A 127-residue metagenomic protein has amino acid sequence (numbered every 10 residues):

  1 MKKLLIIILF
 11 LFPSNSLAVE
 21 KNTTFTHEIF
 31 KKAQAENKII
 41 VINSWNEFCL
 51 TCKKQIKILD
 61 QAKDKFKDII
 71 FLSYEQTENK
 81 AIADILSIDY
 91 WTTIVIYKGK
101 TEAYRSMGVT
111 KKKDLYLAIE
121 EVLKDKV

Functional and structural regions predicted by a protein language model:
L4-P13: Sec-dependent N-terminal signal peptides
L17-N37, E121-V127: N-terminal leader/targeting and pre-domain segments
A35-E47: Short active-site neighborhood of thiol/selenol oxidoreductases, capturing the structured segment around
S44, C49-C52, I94: The canonical Cys-X-X-Cys-His
S44, K67-K80: Thiol-based oxidoreductase modules, predominantly thioredoxin-like and allied folds used for disulfide exchange
T51-K65: Typically the conserved alpha-helix immediately C-terminal to a functionally engaged Cys/Sec in thioredoxin-like
L86-V95: Structural micro-motif
K98-V127: Non-catalytic, surface beta->alpha helical segment in thiol-disulfide oxidoreductase systems
